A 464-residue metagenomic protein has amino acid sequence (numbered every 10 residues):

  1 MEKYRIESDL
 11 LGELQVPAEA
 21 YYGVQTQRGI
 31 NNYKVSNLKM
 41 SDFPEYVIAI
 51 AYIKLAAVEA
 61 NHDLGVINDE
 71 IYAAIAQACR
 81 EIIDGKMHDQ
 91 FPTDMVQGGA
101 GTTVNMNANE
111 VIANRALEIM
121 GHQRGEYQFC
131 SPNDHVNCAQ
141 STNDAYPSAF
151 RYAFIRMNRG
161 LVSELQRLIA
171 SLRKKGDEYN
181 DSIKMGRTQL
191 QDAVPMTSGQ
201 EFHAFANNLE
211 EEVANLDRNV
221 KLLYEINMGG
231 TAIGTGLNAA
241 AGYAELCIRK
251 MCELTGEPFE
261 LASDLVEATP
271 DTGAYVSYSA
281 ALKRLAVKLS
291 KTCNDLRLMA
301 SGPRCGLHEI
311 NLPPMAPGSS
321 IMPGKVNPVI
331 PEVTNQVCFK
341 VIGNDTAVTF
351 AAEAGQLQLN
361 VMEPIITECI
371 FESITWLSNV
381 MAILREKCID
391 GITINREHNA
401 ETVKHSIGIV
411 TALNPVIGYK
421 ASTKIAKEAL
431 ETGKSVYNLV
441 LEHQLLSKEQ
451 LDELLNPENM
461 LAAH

Functional and structural regions predicted by a protein language model:
M1-H464: Conserved, well-structured ligand/cofactor-binding cores
